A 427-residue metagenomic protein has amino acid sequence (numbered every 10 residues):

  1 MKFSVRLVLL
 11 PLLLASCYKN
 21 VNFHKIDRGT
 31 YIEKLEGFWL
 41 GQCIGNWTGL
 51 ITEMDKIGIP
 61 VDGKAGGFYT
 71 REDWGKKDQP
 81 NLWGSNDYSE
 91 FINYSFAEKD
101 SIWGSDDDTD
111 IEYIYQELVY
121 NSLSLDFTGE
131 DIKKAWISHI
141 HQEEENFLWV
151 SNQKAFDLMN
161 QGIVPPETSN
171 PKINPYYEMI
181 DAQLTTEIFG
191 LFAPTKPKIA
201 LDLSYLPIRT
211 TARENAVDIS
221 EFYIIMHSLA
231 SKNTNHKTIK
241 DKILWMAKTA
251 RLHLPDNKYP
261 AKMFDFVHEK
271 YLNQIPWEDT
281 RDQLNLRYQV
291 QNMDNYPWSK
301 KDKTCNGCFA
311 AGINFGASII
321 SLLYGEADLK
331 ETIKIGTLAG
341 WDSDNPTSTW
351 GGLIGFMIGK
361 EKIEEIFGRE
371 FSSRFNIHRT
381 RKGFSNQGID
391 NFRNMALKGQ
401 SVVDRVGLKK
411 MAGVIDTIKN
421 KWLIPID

Functional and structural regions predicted by a protein language model:
K2-L10: Sec-dependent signal peptide recognition, specifically the positively charged N-region followed immediately by
I32-E36, M159-N170, P175-Q183, F192 (+10 more regions): Mature, well-folded catalytic/scaffold domains that follow N-terminal targeting or propeptide regions
L40, W103-D107, I111, Q116-E221: Active-site cavity-forming subdomains of large catalytic enzyme subunits
I44, T48, D55-Q79, A212-N215 (+3 more regions): Catalytic phosphate/nucleotide-handling subdomain of diverse soluble enzymes
I51-F96, T109-I111, K133, E143-N146: Active-site-surrounding "flap" and adjacent substrate/cofactor-binding loops of secreted or lumenal enzymes, prototyped
F156-Y177, T186-K196, Y205-T210, I224-G340: Accessory "access/gating" subregions that flank catalytic or transport cores
A261, D265-S299, T304, M357-D427: Acidic, carboxylate-rich catalytic segments that either coordinate divalent cations
